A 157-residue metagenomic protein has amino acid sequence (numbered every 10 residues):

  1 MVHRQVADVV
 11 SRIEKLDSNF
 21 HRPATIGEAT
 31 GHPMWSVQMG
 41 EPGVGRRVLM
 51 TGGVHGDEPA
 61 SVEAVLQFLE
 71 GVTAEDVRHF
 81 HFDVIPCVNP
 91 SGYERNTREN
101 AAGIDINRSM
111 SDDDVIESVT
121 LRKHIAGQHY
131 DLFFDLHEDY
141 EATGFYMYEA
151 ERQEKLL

Functional and structural regions predicted by a protein language model:
M1-S36: Short glycine- and acidic-rich boundary segments immediately preceding or forming the N-terminal edge of structured
F20-R22, G40, F68, G92: Residue-level detector of functional hotspots within protein domains
M34-V44: Short beta-strand-to-loop junctions in surface cap/lid or active-site-entrance loops
G45-R47, P59-L157: Active-site/substrate-binding loop(s) of hydrolase catalytic cores
